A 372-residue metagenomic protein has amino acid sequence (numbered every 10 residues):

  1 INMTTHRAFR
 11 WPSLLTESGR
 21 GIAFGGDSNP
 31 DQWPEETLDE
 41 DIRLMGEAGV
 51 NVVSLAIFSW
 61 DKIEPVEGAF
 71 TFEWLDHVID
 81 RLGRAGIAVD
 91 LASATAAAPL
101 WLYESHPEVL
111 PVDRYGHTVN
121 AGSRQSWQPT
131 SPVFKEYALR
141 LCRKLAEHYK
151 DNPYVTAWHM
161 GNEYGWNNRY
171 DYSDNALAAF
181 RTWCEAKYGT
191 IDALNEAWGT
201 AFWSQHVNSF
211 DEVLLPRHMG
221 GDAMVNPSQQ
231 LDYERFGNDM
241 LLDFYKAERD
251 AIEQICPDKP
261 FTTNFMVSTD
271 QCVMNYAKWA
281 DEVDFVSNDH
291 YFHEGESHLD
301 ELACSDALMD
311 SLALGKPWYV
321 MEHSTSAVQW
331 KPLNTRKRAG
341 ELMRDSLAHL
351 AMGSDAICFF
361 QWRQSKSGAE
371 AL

Functional and structural regions predicted by a protein language model:
T4-V52: An acidic-aromatic substrate-binding cleft motif
S13, D39-N120, C142-A146, A247-I255 (+1 more regions): Aromatic-lined substrate-binding rim segments of carbohydrate-active enzymes
S18-F24, G49-N51, G83-V89, D151-T156 (+4 more regions): Short, well-ordered coil/turn segments that N-cap beta-strands
G26, M45, V53, L82 (+8 more regions): Conserved, mostly hydrophobic/aromatic
N29-D31, A56-S59, A92-W101, T156-G165 (+3 more regions): Short, solvent-exposed turn/loop segments enriched in Gly/Ser/Thr/Pro and often Arg
N29-L38, D61-E73, L100, W166 (+3 more regions): Acidic-and-aromatic substrate-binding clefts and catalytic sites of carbohydrate-active enzymes
Y115-F285, F292, E296-L302: Polysaccharide-binding and catalytic clefts of secreted carbohydrate-active enzymes
T262-L372: Hydrophobic targeting/anchoring helices
